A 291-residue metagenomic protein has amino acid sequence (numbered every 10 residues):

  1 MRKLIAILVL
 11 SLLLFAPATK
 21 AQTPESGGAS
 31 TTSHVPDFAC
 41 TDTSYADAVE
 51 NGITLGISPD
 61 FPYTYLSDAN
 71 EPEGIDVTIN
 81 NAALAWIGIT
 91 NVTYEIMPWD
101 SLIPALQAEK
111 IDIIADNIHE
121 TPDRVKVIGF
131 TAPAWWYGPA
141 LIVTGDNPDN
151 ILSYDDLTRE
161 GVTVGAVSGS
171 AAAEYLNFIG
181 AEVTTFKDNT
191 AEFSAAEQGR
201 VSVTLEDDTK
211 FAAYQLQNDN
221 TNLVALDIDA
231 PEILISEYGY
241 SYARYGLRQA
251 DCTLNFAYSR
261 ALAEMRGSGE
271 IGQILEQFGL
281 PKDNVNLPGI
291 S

Functional and structural regions predicted by a protein language model:
G28-D37, A171-T184, V224, F256-S291: Ligand-binding clefts/hinges and TM-proximal coupling segments of bilobed small-molecule sensing domains
S33-N117, K126: Extracytoplasmic small-molecule ligand-binding "clamshell" domains of the periplasmic binding protein/Venus flytrap
T54, P59-F61, N70-I87, G138-S194 (+1 more regions): Bilobed "Venus flytrap"/periplasmic-binding protein-like clamshell domains and structurally analogous long
N81, V92-L157, L234-E237: Acidic, polar ligand-binding/catalytic clefts
I89-N91, A108-D116, G161-T163, Q198-K210 (+1 more regions): Alpha-to-beta junction loops
V92-P104, T184-Q198: Short helix-initiation/N-cap motifs at beta->coil->alpha
S101, N117-K126, S202-G239: A ligand-binding cleft/hinge motif common to bilobed small-molecule-binding domains
W136-A140, D219-S259, K282-S291: Periplasmic-binding protein-like
